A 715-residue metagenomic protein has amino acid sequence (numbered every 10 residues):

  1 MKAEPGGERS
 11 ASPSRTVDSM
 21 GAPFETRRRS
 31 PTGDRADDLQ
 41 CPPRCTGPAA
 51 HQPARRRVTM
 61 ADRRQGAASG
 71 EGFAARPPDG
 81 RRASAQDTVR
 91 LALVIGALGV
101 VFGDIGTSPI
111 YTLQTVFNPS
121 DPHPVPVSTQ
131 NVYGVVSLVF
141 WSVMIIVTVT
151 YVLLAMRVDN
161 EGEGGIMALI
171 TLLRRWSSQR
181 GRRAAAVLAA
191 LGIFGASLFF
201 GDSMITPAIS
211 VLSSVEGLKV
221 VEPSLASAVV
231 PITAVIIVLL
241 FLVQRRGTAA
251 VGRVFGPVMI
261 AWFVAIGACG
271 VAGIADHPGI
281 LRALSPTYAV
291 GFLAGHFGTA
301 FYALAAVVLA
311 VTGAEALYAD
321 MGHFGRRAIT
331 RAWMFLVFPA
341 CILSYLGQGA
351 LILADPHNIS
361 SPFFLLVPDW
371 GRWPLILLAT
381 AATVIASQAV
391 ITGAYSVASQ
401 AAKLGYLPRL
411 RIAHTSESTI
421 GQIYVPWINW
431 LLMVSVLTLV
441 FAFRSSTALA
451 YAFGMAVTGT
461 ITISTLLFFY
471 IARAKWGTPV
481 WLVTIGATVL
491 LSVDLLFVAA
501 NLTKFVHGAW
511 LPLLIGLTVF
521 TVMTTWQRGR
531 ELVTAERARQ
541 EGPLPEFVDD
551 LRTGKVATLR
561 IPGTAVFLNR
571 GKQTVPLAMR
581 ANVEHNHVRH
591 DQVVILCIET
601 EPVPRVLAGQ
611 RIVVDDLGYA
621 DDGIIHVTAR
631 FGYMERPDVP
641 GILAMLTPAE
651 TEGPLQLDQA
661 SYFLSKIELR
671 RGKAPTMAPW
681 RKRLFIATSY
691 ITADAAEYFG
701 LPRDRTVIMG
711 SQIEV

Functional and structural regions predicted by a protein language model:
K2-T59, G66-S69: Cofactor-binding beta-sheet edge motifs in enzyme active sites
M60-V715: The structured alpha-helical core of multi-pass membrane proteins
